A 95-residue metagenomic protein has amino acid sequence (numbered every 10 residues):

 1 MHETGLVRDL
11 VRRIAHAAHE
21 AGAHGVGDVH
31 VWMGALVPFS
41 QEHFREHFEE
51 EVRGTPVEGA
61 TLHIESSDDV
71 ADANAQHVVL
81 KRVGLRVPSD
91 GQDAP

Functional and structural regions predicted by a protein language model:
M1-P95: N-terminal, polar/charged subdomain of small-to-medium soluble alpha/beta proteins
